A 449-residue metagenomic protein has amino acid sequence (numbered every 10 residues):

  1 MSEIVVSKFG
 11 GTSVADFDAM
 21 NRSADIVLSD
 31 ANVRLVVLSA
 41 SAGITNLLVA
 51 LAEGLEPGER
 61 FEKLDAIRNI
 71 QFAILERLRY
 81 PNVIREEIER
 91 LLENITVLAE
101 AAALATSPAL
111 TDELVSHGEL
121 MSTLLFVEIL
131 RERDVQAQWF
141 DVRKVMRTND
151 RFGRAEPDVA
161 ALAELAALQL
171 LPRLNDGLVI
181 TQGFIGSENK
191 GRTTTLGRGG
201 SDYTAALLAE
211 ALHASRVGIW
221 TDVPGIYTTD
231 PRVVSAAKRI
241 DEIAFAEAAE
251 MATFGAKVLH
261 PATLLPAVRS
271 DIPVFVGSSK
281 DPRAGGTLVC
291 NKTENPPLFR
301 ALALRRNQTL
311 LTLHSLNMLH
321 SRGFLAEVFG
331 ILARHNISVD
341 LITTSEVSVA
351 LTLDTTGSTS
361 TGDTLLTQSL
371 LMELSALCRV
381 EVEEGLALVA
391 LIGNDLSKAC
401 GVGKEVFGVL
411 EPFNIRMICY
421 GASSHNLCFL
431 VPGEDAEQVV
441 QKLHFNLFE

Functional and structural regions predicted by a protein language model:
M1-L259, L264, V431-P432: Nucleotide/pyrophosphate-binding catalytic subdomain
N32, V135, I272, I337 (+1 more regions): Short phosphate-binding/catalytic loops that engage adenosine nucleotides
L38-E56, W139-F140, V276-T293, L351-L353 (+1 more regions): Terminal amphipathic helices with adjacent charged low-complexity linkers/tails
D134-W139, G218, F275-V276, A284 (+1 more regions): Proline-centered turn/helix-capping motifs that create local helix->coil transitions or kinks
H260, D271-S278: Acidic/polar loop patches that form or flank catalytic/metal-binding clefts of enzymes that bind anionic ligands
G285-E449: A conserved regulatory-domain signal marking ACT and ACT-like small-molecule sensing domains and adjacent regulatory
